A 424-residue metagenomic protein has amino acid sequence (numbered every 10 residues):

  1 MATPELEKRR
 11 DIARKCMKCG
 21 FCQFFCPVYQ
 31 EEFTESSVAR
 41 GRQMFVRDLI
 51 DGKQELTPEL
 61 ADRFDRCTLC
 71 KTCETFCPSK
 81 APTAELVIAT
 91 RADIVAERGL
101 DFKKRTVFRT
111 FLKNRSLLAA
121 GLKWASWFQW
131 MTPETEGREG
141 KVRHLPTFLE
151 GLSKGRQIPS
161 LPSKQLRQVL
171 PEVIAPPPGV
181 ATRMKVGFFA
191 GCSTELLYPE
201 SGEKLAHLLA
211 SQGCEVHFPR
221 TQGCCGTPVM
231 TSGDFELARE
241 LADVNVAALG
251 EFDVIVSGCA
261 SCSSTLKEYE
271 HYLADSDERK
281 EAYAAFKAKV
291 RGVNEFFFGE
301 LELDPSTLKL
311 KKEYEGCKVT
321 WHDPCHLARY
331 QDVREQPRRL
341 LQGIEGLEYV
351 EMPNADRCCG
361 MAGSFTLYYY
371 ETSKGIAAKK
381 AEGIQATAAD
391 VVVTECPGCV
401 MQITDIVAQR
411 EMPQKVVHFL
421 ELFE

Functional and structural regions predicted by a protein language model:
M1-K18, E31-T34, R47-L69, T372 (+2 more regions): Ferredoxin-like iron-sulfur electron-transfer modules
E5, T83-E424: Iron-sulfur cluster-binding electron-transfer modules in prokaryotic oxidoreductases
R9-D11, P27, T72, G187-G191 (+1 more regions): Glycine- and acidic
R14, F33-S37, V229-E236: Alpha-helix capping and helix-loop boundary segments enriched in small/acidic/polar residues
R14-G20, F24, D65-T75, G223 (+4 more regions): Cys/His-enriched microdomains
M17, F21-D48, A61, R66-D93 (+2 more regions): Iron-sulfur cluster-binding cysteine motifs and their immediate structural context in ferredoxin-like electron-transfer
P27-E32, E55, T110-F111, T387: A ubiquitous short alpha-helical element
E35, L56, R66, T72-T75 (+5 more regions): Short secondary-structure transition/capping motifs
